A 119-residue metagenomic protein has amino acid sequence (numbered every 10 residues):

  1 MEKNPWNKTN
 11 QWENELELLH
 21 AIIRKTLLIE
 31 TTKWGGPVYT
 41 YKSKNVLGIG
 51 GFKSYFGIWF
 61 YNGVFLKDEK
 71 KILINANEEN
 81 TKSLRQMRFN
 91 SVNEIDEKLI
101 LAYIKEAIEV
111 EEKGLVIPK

Functional and structural regions predicted by a protein language model:
M1-K119: Charge-dense, helix-prone N-terminal extensions
